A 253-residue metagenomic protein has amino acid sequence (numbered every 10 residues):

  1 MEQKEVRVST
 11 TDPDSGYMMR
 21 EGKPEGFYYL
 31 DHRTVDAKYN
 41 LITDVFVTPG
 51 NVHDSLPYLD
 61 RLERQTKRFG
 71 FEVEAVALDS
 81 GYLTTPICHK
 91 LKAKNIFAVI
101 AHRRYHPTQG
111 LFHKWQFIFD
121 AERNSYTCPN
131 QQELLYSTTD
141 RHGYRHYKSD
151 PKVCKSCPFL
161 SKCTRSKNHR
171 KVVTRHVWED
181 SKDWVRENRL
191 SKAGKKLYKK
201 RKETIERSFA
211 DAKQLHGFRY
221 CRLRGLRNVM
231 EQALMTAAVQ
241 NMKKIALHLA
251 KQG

Functional and structural regions predicted by a protein language model:
M1-G253: Anion-binding and metal-coordination hotspots
